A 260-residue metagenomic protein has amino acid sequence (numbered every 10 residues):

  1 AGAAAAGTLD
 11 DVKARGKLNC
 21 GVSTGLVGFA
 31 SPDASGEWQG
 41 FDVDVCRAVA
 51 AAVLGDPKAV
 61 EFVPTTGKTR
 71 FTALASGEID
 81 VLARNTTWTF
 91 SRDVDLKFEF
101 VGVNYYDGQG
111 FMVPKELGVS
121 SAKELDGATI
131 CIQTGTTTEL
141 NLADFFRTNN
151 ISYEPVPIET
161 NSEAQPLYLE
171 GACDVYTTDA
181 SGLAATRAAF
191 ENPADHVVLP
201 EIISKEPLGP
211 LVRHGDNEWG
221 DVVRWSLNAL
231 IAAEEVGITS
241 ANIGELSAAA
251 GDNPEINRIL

Functional and structural regions predicted by a protein language model:
G2-A6: Sec/Tat signal peptide C-region and signal peptidase I cleavage site
G7-G21: Short N-terminal segments immediately surrounding and downstream of signal-peptide cleavage
D10, V43-A51, T72, S76 (+6 more regions): Solvent-exposed, polar/charged alpha-helical surfaces in well-ordered, non-transmembrane soluble domains, broadly
K13-K17, A50-K58, A75-I79, E116 (+5 more regions): Sec-exported extracytoplasmic/periplasmic mature domains
N19-G28, W38-V53, T87-W88, D107-E163: Bilobed "Venus flytrap"/periplasmic-binding protein-like clamshell domains and structurally analogous long
G25-G28, G67-R70, V81, T87-S91 (+7 more regions): Solvent-exposed loop/turn segments at secondary-structure junctions within structured extracellular/periplasmic domains
D44-R47, A51-V53, E116-V119, K123 (+4 more regions): Extended ligand-binding regions for polar small-molecule ligands
R47, A51, G55, A59-E124 (+1 more regions): Acidic, polar ligand-binding/catalytic clefts
